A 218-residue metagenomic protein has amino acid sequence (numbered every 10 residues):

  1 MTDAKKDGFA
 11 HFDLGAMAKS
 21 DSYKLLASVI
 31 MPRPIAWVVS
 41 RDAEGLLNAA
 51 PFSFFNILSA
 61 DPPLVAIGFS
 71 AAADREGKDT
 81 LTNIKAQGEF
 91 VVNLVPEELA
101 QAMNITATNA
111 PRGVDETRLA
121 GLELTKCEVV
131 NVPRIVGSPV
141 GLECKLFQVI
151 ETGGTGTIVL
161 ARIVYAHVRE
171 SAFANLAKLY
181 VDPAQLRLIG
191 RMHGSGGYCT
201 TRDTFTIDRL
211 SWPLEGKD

Functional and structural regions predicted by a protein language model:
M1-D218: Basic, polyanion-binding surface patches
